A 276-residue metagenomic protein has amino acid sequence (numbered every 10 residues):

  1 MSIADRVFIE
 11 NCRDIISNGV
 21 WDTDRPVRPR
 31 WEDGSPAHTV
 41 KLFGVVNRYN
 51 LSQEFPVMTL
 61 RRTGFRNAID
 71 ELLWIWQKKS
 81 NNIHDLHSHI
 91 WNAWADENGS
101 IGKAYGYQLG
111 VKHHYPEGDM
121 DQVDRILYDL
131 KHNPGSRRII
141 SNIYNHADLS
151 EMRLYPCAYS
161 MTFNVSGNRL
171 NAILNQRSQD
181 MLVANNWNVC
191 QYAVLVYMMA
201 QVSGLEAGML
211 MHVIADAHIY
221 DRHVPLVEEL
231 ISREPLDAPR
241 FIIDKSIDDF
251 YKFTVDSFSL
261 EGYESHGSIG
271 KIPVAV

Functional and structural regions predicted by a protein language model:
M1-V276: Terminal, non-catalytic protein-protein interaction segments that mediate quaternary/complex assembly
